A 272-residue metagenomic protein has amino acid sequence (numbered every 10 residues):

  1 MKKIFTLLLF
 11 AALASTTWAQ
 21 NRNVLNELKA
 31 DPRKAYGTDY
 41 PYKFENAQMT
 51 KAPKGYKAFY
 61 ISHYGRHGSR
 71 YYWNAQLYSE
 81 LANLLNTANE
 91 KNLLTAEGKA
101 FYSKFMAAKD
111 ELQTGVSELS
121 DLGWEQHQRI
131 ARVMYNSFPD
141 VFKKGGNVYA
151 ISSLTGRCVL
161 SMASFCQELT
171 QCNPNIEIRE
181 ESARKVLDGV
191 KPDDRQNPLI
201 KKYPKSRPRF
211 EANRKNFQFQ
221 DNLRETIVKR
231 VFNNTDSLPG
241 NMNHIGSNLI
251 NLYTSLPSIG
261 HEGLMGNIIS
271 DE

Functional and structural regions predicted by a protein language model:
M1-R22: Bacterial Sec-dependent N-terminal signal peptides
Q20-W124, Q128-N147, T155-E272: Signature for phosphate-centric chemistry
